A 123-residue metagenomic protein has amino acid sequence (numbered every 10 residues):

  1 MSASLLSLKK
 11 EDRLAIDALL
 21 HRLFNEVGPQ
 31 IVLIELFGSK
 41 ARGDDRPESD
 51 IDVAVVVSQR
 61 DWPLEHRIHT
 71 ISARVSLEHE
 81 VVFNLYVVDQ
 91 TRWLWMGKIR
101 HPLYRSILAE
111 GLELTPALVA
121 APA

Functional and structural regions predicted by a protein language model:
M1-L33, R42-P47, V57-A123: Catalytic core of pol beta-like nucleotidyltransferases
S39: Recognition helix of helix-turn-helix/homeodomain-like DNA-binding domains that insert into the DNA major groove
D52-V55: Short beta-strand->loop micro-motif that forms the acidic, two-metal-ion catalytic signature in nucleotide-processing
